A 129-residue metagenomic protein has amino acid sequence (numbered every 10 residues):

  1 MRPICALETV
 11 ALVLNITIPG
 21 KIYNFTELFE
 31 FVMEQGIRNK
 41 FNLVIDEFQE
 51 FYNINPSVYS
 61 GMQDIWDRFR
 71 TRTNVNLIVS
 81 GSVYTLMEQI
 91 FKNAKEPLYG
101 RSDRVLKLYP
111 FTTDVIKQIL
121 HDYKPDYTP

Functional and structural regions predicted by a protein language model:
M1-P129: Phosphate-binding site recognition
